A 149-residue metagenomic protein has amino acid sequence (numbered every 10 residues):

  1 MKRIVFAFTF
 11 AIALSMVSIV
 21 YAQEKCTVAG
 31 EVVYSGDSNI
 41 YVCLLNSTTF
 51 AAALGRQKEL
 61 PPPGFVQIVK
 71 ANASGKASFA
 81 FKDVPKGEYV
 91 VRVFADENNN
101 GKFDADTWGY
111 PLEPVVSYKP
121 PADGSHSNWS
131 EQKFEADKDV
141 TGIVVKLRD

Functional and structural regions predicted by a protein language model:
A7-M16: Bacterial N-terminal signal peptides
V17-A22: Sec/Tat signal peptide C-region and signal peptidase I cleavage site
C26-Y34: A short, amphipathic beta-strand motif
S35-R56: Short, ordered, surface-exposed loop/turn motifs in non-cytosolic proteins
G55-G75: Short, acidic Ser/Thr/Gly-rich low-complexity loop/linker segments typical of extracellular and cell-surface proteins
K76-D83: Short, surface-exposed beta-strand/beta-hairpin micro-motifs centered on an aromatic residue
V84-V93: A short tyrosine-centered beta-strand micro-motif
D96-A105: Acidic, glycine-anchored loop motifs typical of Ca2+
